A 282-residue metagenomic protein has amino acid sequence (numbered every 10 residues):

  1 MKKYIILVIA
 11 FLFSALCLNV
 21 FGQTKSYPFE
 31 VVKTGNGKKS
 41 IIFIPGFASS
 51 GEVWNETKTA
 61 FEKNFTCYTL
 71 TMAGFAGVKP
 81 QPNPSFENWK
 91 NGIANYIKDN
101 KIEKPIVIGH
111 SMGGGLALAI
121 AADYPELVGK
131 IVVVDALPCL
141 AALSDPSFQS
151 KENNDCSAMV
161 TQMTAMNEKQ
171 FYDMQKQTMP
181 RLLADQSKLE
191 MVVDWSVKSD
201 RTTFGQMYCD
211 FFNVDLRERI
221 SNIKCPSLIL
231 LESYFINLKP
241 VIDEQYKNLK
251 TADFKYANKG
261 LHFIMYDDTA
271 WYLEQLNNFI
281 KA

Functional and structural regions predicted by a protein language model:
M1-P28, A282: Bacterial Sec-dependent N-terminal signal peptides
K33-K79: Conserved HGGG/HGGXW glycine-rich cap/lid loop of the alpha/beta-hydrolase fold
Y68-I108, M112: Active-site loop/oxyanion-hole signature of alpha/beta-hydrolase fold enzymes
E103-L143: Conserved hydrolase catalytic core segment
I131-M166: Flexible "cap/lid" loop of the alpha/beta hydrolase fold
E190-E218: Hydrophobic, aromatic-rich cap/lid helix
P226-L261, Y266: Conserved loop-alpha-helix segment in the C-terminal half of the alpha/beta-hydrolase fold that carries the catalytic
Y266-I280: Post-His helix in hydrolase/transferase enzymes
